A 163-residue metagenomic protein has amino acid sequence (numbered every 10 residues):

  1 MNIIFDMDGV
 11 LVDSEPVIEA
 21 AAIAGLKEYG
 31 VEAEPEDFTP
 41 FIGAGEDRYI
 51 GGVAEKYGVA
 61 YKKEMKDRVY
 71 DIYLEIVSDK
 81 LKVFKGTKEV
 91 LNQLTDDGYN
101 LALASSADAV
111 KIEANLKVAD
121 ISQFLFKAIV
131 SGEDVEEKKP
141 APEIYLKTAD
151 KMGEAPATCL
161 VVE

Functional and structural regions predicted by a protein language model:
M1-N2, N100, T158: Structural signature of beta-strand start/N-cap positions in the alpha/beta core of ABC transporter nucleotide-binding
M1-P40, K56, D96: Active-site neighborhood of HAD-like aspartate-dependent phosphohydrolases
L11, V83, L101-A104, E137 (+1 more regions): Conserved SAM-binding loop
A21, Y49, G86, K111-A114 (+1 more regions): Phosphate- and divalent-cation-binding pockets in alpha/beta enzyme and binding domains that engage nucleotide-derived
A22, V90-K117: Substrate-recognition element of Asp-dependent hydrolases with the DxDx(T/V) motif
G25-L26, G45-V59, N115, A149: Helix-loop "lid/cap" segments that line or gate small-molecule binding pockets
G52-E89, D97-Y99: Metal-dependent phosphoesterase signature
D108-V162: Substrate-recognition "cap/lid" segment bordering the active-site pocket of phosphatases
